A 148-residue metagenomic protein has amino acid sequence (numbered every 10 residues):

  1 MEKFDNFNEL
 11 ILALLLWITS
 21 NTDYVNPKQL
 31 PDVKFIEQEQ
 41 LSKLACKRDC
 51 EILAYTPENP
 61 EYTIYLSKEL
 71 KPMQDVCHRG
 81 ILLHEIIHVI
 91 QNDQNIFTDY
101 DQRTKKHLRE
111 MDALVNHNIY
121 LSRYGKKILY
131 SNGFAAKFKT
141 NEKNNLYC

Functional and structural regions predicted by a protein language model:
E2-I64, K68-D75, Y124: Auxiliary, metal-adjacent structural segments of Zn-dependent hydrolase domains
L10-L14, H78, L82, R109-D112 (+1 more regions): Stable alpha-helical elements in mature extracytoplasmic
W17, N21, V89-D93, N116-R123 (+1 more regions): Structured segments of extracytoplasmic/periplasmic soluble domains in secreted or envelope-associated proteins
Q74-I90: Short alpha-helix carrying the canonical HExxH Zn2+-binding catalytic motif
I86-R103: Catalytic Zn2+-binding segment of zinc metalloproteases
D101-K137: Post-HExxH zinc-binding segment in Zn-dependent metallohydrolases
Y147-C148: Short, solvent-exposed mixed-charge patches
